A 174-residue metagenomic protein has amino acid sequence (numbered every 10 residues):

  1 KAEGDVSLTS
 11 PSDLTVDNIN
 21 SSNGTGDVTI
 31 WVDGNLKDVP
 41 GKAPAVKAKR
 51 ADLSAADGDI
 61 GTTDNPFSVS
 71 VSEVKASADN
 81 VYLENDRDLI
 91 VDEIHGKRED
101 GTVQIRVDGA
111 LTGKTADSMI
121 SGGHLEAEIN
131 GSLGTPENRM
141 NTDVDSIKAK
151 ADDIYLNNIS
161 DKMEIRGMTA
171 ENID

Functional and structural regions predicted by a protein language model:
K1-D174: Extracellular lectin-like interaction modules
